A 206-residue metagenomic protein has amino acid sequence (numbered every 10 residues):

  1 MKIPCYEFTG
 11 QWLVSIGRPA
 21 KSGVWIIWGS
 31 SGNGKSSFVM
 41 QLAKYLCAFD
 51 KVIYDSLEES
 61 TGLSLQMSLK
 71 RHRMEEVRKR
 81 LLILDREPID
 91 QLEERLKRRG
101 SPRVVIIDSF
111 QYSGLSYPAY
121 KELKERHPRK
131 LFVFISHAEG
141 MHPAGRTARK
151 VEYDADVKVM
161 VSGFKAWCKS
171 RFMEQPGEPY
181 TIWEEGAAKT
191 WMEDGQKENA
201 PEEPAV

Functional and structural regions predicted by a protein language model:
I3-P19: Pre-Walker A adenine-sensing motif
P19, Y45-A48, E76, L96-G100 (+2 more regions): Conserved catalytic network of the ASCE P-loop NTPase/AAA+ motor domain
K21-D90: Conserved P-loop
W28-S30, D55-L57, I107-F110, I135-A138 (+1 more regions): Short His-Asn-centered micro-motif
N33, S60-T61, I89-D90, F110-L115 (+1 more regions): Short acidic, S/G/P-rich loop/turn micro-motifs used as interaction or catalytic elements
L63-S68, Y117, A144-R146: A short acidic (Asp/Glu
I83-I135: Phosphate-binding/switch loop-helix module in NTP-utilizing enzymes
E125-V206: Phosphate-binding/switch region of NTP-binding enzymes
